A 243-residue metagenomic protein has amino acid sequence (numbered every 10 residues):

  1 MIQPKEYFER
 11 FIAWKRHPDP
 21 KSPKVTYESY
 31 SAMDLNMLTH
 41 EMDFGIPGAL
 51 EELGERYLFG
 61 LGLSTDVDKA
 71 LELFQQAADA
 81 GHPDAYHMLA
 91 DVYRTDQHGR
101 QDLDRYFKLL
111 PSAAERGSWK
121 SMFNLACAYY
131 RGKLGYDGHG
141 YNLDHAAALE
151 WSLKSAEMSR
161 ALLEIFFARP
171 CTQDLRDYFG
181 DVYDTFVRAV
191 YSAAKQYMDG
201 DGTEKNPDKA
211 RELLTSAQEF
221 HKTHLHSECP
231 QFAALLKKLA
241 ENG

Functional and structural regions predicted by a protein language model:
R10-W14, L50-F59, M88-T95, N124-Y136 (+3 more regions): Hydrophobic face of amphipathic alpha-helices that form TPR/SEL1-like repeat modules and related alpha-solenoid
P18, D43-I46, F59-L61, A80-P83 (+11 more regions): Short helix-capping/linker turns of helical repeat alpha-solenoids
K24-M33, D66-V67, R100-L103, N142-H145 (+3 more regions): Helix-turn-helix repeat elements of alpha-solenoid scaffolds
A49, A85, S121, V182 (+2 more regions): The tetratricopeptide repeat
D144-A161, D208-T223: TPR/TPR-like (Sel1-like) alpha-helical repeat modules
L162-V182: Acidic, Ser/Thr- and Gly/Pro-rich intrinsically disordered linkers and low-complexity segments that flank or connect
